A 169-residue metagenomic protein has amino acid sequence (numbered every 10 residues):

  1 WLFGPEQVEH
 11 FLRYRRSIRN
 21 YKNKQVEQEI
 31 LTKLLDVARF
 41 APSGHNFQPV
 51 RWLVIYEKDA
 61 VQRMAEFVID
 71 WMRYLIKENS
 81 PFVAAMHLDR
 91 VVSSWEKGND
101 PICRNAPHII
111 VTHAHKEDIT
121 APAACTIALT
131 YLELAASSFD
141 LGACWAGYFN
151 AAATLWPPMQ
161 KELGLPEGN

Functional and structural regions predicted by a protein language model:
W1-N169: Acidic, surface-exposed loops and disordered segments
